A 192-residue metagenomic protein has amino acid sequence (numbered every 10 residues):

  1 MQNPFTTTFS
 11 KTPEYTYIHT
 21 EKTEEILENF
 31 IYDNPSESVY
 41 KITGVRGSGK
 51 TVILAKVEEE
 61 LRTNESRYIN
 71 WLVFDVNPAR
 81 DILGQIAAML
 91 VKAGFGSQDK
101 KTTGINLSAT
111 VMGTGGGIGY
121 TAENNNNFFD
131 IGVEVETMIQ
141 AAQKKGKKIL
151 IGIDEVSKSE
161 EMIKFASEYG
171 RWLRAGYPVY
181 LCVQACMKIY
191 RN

Functional and structural regions predicted by a protein language model:
M1-Y40, T63: A short, basic N-terminal segment
K22-N29, E134-T137, K164: Well-ordered alpha-helical segments embedded in enzymatic catalytic cores
E25, A55, G84, A166-S167: Surface-exposed alpha-helical interface segments used for non-catalytic interactions
D33-K158, P178-V179: P-loop NTPase nucleotide-binding core
V156-A166: Conserved ATPase-coupling elements of RecA-like P-loop NTPase cores
A166-G176: Conserved catalytic/switch belt of AAA+ P-loop NTPases
C186: Conserved H-loop
I189-N192: Short regulatory helix/loop adjacent to the ATP-binding pocket of P-loop NTPases
